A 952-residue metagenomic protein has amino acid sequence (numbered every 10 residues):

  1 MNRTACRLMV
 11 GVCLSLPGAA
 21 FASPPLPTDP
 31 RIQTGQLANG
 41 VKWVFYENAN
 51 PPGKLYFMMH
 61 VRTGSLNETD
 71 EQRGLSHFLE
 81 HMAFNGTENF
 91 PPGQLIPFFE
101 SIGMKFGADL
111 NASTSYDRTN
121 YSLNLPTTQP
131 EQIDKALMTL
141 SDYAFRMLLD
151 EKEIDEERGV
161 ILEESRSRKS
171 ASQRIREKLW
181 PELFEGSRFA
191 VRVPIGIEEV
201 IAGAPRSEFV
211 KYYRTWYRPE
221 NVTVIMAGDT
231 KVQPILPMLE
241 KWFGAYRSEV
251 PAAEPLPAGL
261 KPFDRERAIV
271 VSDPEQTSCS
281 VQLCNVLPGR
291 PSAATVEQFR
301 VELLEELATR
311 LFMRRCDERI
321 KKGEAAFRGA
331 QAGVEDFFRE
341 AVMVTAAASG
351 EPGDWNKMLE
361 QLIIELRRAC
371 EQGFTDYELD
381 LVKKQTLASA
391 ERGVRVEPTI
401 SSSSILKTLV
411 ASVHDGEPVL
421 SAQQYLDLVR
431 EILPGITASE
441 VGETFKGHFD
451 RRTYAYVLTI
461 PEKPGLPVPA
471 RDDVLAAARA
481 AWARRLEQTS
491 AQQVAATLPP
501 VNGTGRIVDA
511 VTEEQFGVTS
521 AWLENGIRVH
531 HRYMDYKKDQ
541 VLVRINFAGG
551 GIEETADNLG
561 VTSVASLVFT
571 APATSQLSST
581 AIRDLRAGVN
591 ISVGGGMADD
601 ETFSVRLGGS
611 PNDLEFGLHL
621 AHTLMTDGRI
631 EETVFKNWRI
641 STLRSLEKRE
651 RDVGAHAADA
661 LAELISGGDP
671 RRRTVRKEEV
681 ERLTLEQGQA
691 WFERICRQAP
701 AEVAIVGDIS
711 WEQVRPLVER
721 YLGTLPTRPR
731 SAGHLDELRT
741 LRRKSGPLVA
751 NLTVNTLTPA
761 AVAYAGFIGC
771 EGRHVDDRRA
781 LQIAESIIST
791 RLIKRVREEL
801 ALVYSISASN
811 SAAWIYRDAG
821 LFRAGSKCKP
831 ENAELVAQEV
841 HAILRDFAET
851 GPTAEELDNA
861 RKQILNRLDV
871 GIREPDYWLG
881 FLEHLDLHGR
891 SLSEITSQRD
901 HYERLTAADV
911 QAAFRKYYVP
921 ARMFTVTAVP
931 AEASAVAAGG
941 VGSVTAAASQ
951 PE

Functional and structural regions predicted by a protein language model:
M1-R7: Positively charged n-region of N-terminal signal peptides that target proteins for export
R7-A19: Bacterial N-terminal signal peptides
F21-F45, T223, K231-L303, T309-D317 (+12 more regions): Proteolytic maturation boundary segments
Y46-E47, P51-F78, G93-D142, Q173-E199 (+14 more regions): M16 family metallopeptidases and their MPP-like homologs
M82-F90: Metal-associated gating/positioning segment near the N- to mid-region
D150, S248-A253, E371-L379, E631 (+2 more regions): Flexible helix-coil linker/hinge segments at domain or subdomain boundaries
E153-R166, A171-P219, I225-A227, V232-L239 (+6 more regions): Hydrophobic, small-residue-rich alpha-helical packing segments that form membrane-like cores
W355-K357, H448-D450, R694-R697, Y917: Edge/loop elements at the starts and ends of beta-strands within beta-rich repeat scaffolds
